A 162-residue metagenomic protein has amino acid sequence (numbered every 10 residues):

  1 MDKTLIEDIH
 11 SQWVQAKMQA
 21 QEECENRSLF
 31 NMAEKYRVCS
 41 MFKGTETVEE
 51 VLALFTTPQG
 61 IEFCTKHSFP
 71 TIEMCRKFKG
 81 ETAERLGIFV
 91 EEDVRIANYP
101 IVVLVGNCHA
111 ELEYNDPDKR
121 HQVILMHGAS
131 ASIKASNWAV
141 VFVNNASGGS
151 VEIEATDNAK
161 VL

Functional and structural regions predicted by a protein language model:
M1-H127, S132-L162: Short, glycine-biased loop/turn motifs at secondary-structure junctions and in low-complexity Ser/Thr/Pro-rich termini
